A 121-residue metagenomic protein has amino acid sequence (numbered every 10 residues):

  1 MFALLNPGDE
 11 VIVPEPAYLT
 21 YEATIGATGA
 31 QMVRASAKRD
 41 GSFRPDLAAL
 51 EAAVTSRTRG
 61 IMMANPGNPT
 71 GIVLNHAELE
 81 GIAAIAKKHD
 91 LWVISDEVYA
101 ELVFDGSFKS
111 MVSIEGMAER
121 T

Functional and structural regions predicted by a protein language model:
M1-E10: Phosphate-binding glycine-rich loop
A3, A23-I25, I85: Hydrophobic/aromatic ligand-binding patch that stacks against planar heteroaromatic rings of cofactors or nucleotides
D9, A30, K88-L91, M117-E119: A short helix->loop->beta-strand "cap" motif at the edges of active sites that frequently abuts
A17-Y21: Conserved coil-to-alpha-helix start sites within the AMP-binding
A27-V33: A short helix-loop-beta submotif of the ANL/AMP-binding
V33, A37-D105: Active-site phosphate-binding strand-loop segment of PLP-dependent enzymes
D90, G106-T121: Conserved active-site segment immediately N-terminal to the catalytic lysine that forms the internal aldimine
